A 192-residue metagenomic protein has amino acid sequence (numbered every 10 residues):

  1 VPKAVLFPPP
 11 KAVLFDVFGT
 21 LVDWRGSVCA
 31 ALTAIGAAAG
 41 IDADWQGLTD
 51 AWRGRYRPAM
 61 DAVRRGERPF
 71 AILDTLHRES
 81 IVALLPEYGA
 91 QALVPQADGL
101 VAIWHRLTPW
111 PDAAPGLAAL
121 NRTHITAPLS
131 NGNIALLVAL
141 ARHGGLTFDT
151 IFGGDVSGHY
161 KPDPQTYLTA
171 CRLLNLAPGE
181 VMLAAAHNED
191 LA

Functional and structural regions predicted by a protein language model:
L6-P111: N-terminal helical cap/lid subdomain that shapes the substrate entry/recognition surface in HAD-like hydrolases
W24-R25, A31, V138-L140, A192: Short glycine-/acidic-enriched loop or helix-start segments at secondary-structure transitions that form or flank
S27, T108, A135-L136, N188-D190: Short alpha-helical
I35, D112-T123: Catalytic-core regions built around general acid/base machinery
R55, R122-T123, G154: Structured helix-beta-strand junction loops
V101-I103, G116-N121, N131, V138: Glycine-rich active-site/cofactor-binding loop and its immediate structural neighborhood
A114, A127-M182: Substrate-recognition "cap/lid" segment bordering the active-site pocket of phosphatases
T166, A186-A192: Acidic, divalent-metal-coordinating active-site segment for phosphoryl/phosphodiester hydrolysis, typified by short
